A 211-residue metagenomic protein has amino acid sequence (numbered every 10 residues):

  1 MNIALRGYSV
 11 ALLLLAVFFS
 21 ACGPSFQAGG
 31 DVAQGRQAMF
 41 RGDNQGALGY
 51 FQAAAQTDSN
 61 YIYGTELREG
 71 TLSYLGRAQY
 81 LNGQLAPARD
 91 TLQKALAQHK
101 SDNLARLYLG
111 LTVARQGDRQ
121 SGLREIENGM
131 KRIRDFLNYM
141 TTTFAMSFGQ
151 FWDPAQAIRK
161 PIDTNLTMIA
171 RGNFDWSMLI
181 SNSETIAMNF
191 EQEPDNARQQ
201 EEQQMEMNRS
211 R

Functional and structural regions predicted by a protein language model:
F19-A38: Bacterial Sec signal peptide processing site at the extreme N-terminus
A55, L111-N138, L166-A170: TPR/TPR-like (Sel1-like) alpha-helical repeat modules
T57-E66, F136-T143: Flexible helix-coil transition and linker loops at the boundaries of alpha-helical arrays
N138-R211: Terminal, low-structured helical/coil segments at or just beyond the last alpha-helical repeat
